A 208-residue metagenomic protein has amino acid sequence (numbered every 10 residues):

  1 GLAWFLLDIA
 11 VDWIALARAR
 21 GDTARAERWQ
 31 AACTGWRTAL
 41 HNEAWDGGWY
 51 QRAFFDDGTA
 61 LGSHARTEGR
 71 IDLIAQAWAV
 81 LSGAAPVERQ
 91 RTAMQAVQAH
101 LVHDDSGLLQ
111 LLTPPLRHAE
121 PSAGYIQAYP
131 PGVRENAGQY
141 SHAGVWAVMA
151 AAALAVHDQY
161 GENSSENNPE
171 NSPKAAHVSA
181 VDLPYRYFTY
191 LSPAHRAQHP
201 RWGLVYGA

Functional and structural regions predicted by a protein language model:
G1-E162, P169-A208: Acidic, mature catalytic/reactive cores of soluble proteins
